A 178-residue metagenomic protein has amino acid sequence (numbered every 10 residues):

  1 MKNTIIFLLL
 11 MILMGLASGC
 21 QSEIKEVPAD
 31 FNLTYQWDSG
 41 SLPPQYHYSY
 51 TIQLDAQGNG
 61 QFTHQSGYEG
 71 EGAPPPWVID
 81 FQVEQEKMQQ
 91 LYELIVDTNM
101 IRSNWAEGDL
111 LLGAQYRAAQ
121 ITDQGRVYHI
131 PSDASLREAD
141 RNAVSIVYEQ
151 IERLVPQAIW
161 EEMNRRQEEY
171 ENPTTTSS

Functional and structural regions predicted by a protein language model:
M1-I5: Positively charged n-region of N-terminal signal peptides that target proteins for export
L8-G15: Bacterial N-terminal signal peptides
C20-L42, I101-S178: Short, well-ordered, aromatic-rich surface patches in folded extracellular/luminal domains
S41-D55: Short, solvent-exposed loop/hinge segments that bridge or flank secondary-structure elements
A56-G60: Structural signal for glycine-centered tight turns and loop->strand junctions in beta-sheet-rich domains
Q61-V78: Acidic/histidine-rich, surface-exposed loop or edge segments in extracytoplasmic proteins
E84-G108: Charged, amphipathic alpha-helical segments
